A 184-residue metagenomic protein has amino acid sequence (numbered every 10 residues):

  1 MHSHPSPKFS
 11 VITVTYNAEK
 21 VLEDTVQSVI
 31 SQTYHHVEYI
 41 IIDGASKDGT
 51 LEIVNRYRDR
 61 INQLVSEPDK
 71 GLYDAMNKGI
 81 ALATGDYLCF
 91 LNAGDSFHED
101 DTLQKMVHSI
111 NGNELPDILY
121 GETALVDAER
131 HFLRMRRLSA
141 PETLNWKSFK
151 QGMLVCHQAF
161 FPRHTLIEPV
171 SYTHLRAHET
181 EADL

Functional and structural regions predicted by a protein language model:
M1-Q27: N-proximal low-complexity "stem/linker" segments adjacent to membrane-targeting elements
S28-H36: Short, acidic, metal-binding catalytic loop of nucleotide-sugar glycosyltransferases
V37-A45, V65-S66: Short beta-strand/loop segment that forms part of the nucleotide-sugar
D43-L51, N92: A conserved acidic beta->alpha catalytic loop
E67-A83: Glycine-rich, basic loop-to-helix element that forms the pyrophosphate-binding segment of sugar-nucleotide handling
L88: Short aromatic/hydrophobic "clamp" motif used to bind/position activated sugar donors
D100-L133: Conserved donor NDP-sugar-binding/catalytic core segment of glycosyltransferases
T173-T180: Conserved small/polar residues in nucleotide/adenosyl-binding loops
